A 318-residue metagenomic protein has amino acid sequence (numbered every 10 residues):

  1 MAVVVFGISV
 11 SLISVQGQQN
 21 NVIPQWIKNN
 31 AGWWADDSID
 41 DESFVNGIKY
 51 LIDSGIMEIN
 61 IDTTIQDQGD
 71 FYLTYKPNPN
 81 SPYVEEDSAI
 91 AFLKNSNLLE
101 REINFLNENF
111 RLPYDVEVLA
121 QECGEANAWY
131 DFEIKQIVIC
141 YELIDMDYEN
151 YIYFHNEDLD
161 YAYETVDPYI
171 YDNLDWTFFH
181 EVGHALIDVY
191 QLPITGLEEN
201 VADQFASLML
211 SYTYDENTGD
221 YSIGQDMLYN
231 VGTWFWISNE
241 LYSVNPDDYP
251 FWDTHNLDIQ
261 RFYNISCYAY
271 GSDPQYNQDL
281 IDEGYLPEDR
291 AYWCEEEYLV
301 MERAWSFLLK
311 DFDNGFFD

Functional and structural regions predicted by a protein language model:
G7-D67: Acidic, Ser/Pro/Thr-rich low-complexity regulatory regions and the short amphipathic helical interaction modules they
G32-I39, K49-M57, N107-R111, G183-Q191 (+3 more regions): Sec-exported extracytoplasmic/periplasmic mature domains
D62-Y153, D160-Y163, W293, E302-D318: A metal-dependent hydrolase signature that marks the N-terminal structural subdomain at the beginning of catalytic folds
D67, L73-T74, N245-D318: Pan-zinc metallopeptidase signature
Q121-C123, C140-L143, F179, D188-Y190 (+1 more regions): Active-site-proximal beta-strand/loop segments in catalytic clefts of secreted hydrolases
I139, D172, W176-Q191, E199 (+2 more regions): Active-site recognition of the HExxH zinc-binding catalytic motif
N150-T177, Y190-G196: Short pre-active-site segment immediately N-terminal to the catalytic Zn-binding motif
L197-L241: Post-HExxH zinc-binding segment in Zn-dependent metallohydrolases
